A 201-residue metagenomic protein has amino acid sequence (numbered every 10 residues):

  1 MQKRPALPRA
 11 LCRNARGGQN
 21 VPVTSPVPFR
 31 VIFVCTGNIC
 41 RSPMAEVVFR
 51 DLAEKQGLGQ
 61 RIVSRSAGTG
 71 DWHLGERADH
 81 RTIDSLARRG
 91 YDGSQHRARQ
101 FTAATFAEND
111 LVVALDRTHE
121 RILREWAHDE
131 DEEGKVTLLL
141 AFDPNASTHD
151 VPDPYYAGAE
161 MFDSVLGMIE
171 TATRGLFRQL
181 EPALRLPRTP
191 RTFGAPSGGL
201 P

Functional and structural regions predicted by a protein language model:
R4-A6: Positively charged N-terminal leader segments that act as targeting/secretion signals
P8, L111, R117-P201: Phosphate-binding/catalytic loops
P8-C12, G17-E108, E181-R188, G194 (+1 more regions): Conserved active-site segments centered on acidic
C35, L86, V113-A114, I169: Hydrophobic structural packing positions in well-ordered secondary structure
S42, L115-D116: Replace "coordinates the UDP/GDP/TDP-sugar" with "coordinates nucleotide-activated sugar donors
